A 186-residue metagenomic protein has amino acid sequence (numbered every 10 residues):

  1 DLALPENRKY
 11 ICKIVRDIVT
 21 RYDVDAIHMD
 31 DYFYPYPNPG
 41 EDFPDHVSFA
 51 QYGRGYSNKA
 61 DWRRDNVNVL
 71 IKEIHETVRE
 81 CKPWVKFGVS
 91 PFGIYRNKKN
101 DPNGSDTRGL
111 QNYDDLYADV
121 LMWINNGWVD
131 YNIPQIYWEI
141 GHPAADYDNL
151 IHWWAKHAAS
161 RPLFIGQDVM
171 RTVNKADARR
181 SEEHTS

Functional and structural regions predicted by a protein language model:
D1, P37-D65: Aromatic- and acidic-residue-enriched carbohydrate-binding clefts of CAZyme catalytic domains
D1-D17, R21, D114-A118: Active-site-adjacent "subsite" loops/lids of carbohydrate-active enzymes
I11, I18, I27-D30, V78 (+2 more regions): Conserved, mostly hydrophobic/aromatic
V15, H28-P35, A60-N112, P162-R171: Aromatic-lined carbohydrate-recognition surfaces of secreted/lumenal glycan-active proteins
Y95-N97, G109-D115, I136-D148, V169-R179: Acidic-and-aromatic substrate-binding clefts and catalytic sites of carbohydrate-active enzymes
N100, G109-N125, Y131-P134: Extended hydrophobic/aromatic segments used for targeting, binding, or gating
I124-G127, I151-S160: Acidic (Asp/Glu)-rich catalytic clusters
E182-T185: Conserved small/polar residues in nucleotide/adenosyl-binding loops
